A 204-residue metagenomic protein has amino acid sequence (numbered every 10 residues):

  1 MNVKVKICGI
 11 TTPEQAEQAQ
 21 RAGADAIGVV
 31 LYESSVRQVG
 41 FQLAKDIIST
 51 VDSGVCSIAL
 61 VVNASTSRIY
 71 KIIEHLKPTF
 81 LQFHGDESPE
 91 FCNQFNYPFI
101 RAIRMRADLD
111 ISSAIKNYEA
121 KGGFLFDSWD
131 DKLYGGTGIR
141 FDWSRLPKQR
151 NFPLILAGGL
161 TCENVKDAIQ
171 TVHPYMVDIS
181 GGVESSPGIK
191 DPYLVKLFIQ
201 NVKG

Functional and structural regions predicted by a protein language model:
M1-G204: Conserved N-terminal beta1-alpha1 strand-loop-helix module at the mouth
